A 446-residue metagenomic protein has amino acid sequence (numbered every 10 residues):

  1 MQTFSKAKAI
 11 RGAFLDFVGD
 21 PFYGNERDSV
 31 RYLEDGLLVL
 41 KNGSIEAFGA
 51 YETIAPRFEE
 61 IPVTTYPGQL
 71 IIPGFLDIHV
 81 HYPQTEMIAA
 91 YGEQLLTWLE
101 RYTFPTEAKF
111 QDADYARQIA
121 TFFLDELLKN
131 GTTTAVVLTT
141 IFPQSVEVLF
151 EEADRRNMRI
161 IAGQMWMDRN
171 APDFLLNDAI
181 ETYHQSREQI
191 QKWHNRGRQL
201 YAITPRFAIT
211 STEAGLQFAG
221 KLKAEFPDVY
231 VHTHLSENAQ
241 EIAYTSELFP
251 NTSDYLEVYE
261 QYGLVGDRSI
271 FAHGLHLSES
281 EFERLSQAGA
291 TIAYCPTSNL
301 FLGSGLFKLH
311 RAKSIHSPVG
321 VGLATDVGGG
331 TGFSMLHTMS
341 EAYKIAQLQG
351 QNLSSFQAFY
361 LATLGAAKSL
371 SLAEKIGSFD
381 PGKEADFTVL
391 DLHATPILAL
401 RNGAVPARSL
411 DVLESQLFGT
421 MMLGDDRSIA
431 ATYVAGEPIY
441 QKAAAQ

Functional and structural regions predicted by a protein language model:
M1-R57, Q69-L70: N-terminal metal-binding scaffold of metallo-dependent hydrolase/deaminase domains
Q2-G12, P56-T97, T121, L128-K129: Replace "His-x-His-based motif
G24-E26, E384-A444: C-terminal cap of metal-dependent C-N hydrolases
E86-A116, Q164, R169-A179, N238-G266 (+3 more regions): Active-site gating loops and adjacent loop-to-helix segments of metal-dependent hydrolytic enzymes
I88-M158, T182-N195: Alpha-helical scaffold segments that flank or form the walls of functional sites
Q144-G274: Metal-coordinating catalytic core of metallo-dependent amide/deamination hydrolases
D154-R159, K223-D228, L264-D267, R284-A293 (+2 more regions): Glycine-enriched alpha-helix->loop->beta-strand junction motifs that scaffold or abut catalytic
Q261-R268, L309-V405: His/Asp/Glu-enriched, well-ordered alpha-helical/loop segment that forms or immediately abuts the divalent-metal
